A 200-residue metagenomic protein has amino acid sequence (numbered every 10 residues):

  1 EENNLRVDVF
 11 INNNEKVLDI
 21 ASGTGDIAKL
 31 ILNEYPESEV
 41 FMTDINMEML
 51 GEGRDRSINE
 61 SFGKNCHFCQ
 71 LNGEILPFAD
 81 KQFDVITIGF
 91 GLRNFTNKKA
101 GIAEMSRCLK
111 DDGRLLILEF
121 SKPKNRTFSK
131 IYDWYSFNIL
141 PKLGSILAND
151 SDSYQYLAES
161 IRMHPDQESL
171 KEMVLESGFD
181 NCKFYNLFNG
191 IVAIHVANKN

Functional and structural regions predicted by a protein language model:
E1-E15, L30: Conserved alpha-helix/loop element of class I SAM-dependent methyltransferases that forms part of the SAM/SAH-binding
K16-I75: Class I SAM-dependent methyltransferase SAM/SAH-binding core
D44-I45, N97, F120: Short beta->alpha hinge that forms the Motif I/post-I loop of the SAM-binding pocket
E74-I86: A short acidic, Gly/Pro-enriched loop at the edge of an enzyme's catalytic core that lines a small-molecule cofactor
D84-K98: A short SAM/SAH-binding and catalytic strip from SAM-dependent methyltransferases
K99-R114: A short glycine-rich, Lys/Arg-flanked "PGG" loop and its adjoining helix->strand segment in the class I
S121-M173, S177, K183: C-terminal alpha-helical "lid/dimerization" subdomain adjacent to the S-adenosyl-L-methionine
S177-N200: Core SAM-dependent methyltransferase catalytic element
